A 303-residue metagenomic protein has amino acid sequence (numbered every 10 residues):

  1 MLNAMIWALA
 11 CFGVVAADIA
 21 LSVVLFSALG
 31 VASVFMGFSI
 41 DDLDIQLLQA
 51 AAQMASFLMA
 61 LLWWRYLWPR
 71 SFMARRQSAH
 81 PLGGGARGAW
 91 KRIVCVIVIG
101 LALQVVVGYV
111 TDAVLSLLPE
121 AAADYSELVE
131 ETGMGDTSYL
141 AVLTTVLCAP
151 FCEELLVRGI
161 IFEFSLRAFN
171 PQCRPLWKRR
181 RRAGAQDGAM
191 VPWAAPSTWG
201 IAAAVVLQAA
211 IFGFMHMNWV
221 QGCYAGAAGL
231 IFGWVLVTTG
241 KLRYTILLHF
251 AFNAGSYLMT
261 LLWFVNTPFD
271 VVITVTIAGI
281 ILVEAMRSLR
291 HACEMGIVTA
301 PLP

Functional and structural regions predicted by a protein language model:
M1, S56-F57, L118, Q186 (+2 more regions): Intrinsically disordered, low-complexity regions enriched in Ser/Pro/Gly/Gln/His and often acidic
M1-G108, D112, S116, A254-P303: N-terminal, membrane-interfacial amphipathic/helix-forming hydrophobic leader that caps and precedes the first
V34-I45, F72-C152, F162-A194: Juxtamembrane helix-loop-helix connectors linking adjacent transmembrane helices in multi-pass membrane enzymes
D136-P303: Transmembrane helix-loop-helix hairpins at the membrane interface of multi-pass integral membrane proteins
